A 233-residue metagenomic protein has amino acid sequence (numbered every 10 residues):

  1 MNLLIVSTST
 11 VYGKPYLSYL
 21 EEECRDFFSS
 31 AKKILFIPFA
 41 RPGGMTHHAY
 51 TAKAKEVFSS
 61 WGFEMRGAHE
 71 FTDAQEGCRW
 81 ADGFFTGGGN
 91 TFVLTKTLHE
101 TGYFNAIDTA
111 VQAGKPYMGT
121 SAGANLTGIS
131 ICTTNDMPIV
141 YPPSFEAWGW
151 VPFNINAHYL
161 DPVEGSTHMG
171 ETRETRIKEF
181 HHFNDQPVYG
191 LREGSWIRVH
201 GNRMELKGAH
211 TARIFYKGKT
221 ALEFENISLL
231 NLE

Functional and structural regions predicted by a protein language model:
M1-S30, R41-A52, T133, M137-E233: C-terminal and late-domain segments of enzyme folds
E23, T101-G114: Catalytic-core regions built around general acid/base machinery
I34, F84, S121, I155 (+1 more regions): A residue-level signal for conserved active-site and pocket-lining positions in enzyme catalytic cores
L35, A40-H99: Portal/gating segments that form or line small-molecule/metal binding sites
R79-W80, A113, W150: Alpha-helix C-terminal capping/helix-to-coil transition sites in glycosyltransferase folds
F85-G88, V111-S130: Catalytic nucleophile loop
F92, A124-T127, W196-R198: Short, active-site-adjacent cap segments at secondary-structure transitions
